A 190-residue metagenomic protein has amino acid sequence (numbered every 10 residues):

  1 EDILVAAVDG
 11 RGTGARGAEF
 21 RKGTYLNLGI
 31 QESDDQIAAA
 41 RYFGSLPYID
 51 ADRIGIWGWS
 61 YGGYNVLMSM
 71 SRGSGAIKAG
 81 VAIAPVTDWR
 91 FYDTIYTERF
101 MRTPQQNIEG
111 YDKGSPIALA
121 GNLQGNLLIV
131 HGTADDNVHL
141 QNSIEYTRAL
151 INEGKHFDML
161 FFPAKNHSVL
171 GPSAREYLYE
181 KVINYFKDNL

Functional and structural regions predicted by a protein language model:
E1-S60, Y64-N65, T87-E98: Cap/lid segment of the alpha/beta-hydrolase catalytic domain
G23, K78-A79, P85-G125, N152: Mobile cap/lid helix-loop segments that gate and shape the active-site cleft of serine hydrolases
G63-G75: Short glycine-enriched nucleophile-adjacent loop and the immediately C-terminal alpha-helix near the catalytic center
L123, I129-H131, D135: Short beta-strand/loop motif that positions the catalytic acidic residue of the alpha/beta-hydrolase fold
T133-D136, A164-N166: Acidic beta-to-alpha connecting loop that harbors the catalytic carboxylate
D136-E145: Conserved alpha/beta-hydrolase "acid-adjacent" motif
I144, R148-L190: C-terminal catalytic histidine-bearing segment of alpha/beta-hydrolase fold enzymes
